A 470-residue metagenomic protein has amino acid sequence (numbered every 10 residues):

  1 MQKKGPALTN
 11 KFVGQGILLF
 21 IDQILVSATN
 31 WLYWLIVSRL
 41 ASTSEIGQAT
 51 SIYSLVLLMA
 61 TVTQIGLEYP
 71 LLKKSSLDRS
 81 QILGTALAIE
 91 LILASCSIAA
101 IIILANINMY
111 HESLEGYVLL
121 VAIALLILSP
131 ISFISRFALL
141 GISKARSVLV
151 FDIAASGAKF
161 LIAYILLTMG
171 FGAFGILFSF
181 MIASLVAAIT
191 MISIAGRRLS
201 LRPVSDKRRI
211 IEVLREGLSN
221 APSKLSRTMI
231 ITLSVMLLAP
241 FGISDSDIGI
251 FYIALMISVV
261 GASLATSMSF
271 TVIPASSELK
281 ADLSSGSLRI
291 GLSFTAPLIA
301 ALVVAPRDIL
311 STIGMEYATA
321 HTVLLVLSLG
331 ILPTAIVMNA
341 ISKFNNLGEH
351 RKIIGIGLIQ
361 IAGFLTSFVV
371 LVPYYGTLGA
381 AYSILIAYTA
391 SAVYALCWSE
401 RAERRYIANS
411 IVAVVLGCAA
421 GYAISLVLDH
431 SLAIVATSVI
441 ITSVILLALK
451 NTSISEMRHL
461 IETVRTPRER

Functional and structural regions predicted by a protein language model:
M1-G5, S425-R470: Membrane-proximal transmembrane or re-entrant/amphipathic helices at the cytosolic face
M1-T9, L114, L120, R146 (+9 more regions): Interhelical loop/hinge segments that connect adjacent transmembrane helices in multipass membrane
L8-I65, I98, I102, L125 (+4 more regions): Signature of the first transmembrane helix
G14-N30, A154-A155, I176-A187, M191 (+4 more regions): Transmembrane helical elements of multi-pass membrane transporters/channels
T61-D78, G141, A254-L292, I341-N346: Helix-loop junctions and terminal segments of transmembrane helices in multi-pass membrane transport/translocation
T63-I65, L87-E112, L120-V121, Y164-I165 (+3 more regions): Alpha-helical transmembrane segments of multi-pass membrane transport and lipid-handling proteins
K73-K74, D78-R79, L128-F151, S277-K280 (+3 more regions): Membrane-interface junctions at transmembrane-helix termini in multi-pass inner-membrane proteins
G116-I123, L149-R197, L358-T366, T377-W398 (+3 more regions): Hydrophobic alpha-helical transmembrane segments
